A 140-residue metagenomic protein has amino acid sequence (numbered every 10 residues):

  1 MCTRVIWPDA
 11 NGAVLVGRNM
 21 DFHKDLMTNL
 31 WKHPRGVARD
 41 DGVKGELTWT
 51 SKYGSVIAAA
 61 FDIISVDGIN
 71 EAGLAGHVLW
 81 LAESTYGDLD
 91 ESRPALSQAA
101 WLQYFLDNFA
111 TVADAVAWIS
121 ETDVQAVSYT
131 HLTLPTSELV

Functional and structural regions predicted by a protein language model:
M1-P94, A126-Y129: A contiguous strand-loop segment
V37, L89-T122: Compact, glycine/acidic-enriched structural inserts
T130-T136: Conserved small/polar residues in nucleotide/adenosyl-binding loops
